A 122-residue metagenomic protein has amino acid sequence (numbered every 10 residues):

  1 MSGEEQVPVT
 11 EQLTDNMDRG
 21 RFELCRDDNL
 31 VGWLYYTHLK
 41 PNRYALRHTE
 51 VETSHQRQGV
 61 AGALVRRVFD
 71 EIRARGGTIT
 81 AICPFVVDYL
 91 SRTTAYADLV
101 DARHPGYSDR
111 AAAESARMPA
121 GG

Functional and structural regions predicted by a protein language model:
S2-W33, R43, D70-T80, P84-G122: Terminal substrate-recognition subdomain of acyl/acetyltransferases
E5, K40-P41, R57-V60: Short hydrophobic/aromatic-rich motifs at helix boundaries and adjacent loops
H38-L46: A conserved beta-turn-beta hairpin within the catalytic core of GNAT-like acetyltransferases that forms part
H48-T49, P84: Short, conserved active-site loops that position catalytic residues or coordinate cofactors/metal ions across diverse
T49-Q56: A short, internal acetyl-CoA/4′-phosphopantetheine-binding micro-motif in the GNAT/acyltransferase core
R57-F69: Conserved acetyl-CoA-binding loop-helix of GNAT-fold acetyltransferases
